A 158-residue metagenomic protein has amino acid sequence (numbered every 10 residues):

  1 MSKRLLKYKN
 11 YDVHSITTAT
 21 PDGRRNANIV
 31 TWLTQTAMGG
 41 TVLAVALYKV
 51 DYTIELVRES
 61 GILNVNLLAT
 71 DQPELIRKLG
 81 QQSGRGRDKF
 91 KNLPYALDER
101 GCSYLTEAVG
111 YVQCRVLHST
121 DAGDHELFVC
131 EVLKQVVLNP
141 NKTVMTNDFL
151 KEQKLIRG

Functional and structural regions predicted by a protein language model:
M1-G158: Basic, polyanion-binding surface patches
